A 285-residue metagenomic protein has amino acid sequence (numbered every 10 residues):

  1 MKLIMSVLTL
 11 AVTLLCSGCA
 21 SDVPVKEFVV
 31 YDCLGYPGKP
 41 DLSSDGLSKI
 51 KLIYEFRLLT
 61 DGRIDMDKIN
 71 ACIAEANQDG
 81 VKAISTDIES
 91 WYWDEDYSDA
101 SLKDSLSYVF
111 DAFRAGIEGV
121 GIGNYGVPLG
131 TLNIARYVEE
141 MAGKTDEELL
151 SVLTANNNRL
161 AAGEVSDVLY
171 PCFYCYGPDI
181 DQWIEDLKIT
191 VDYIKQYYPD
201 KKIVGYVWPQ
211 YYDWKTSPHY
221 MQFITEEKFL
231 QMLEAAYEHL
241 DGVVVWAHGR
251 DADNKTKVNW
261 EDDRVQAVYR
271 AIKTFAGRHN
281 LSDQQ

Functional and structural regions predicted by a protein language model:
L10-V23: Bacterial Sec-dependent signal peptides at the C-terminal "C-region" and cleavage site
S21-I64, R250: Boundary/entry segment of secreted carbohydrate-active catalytic domains
V25-V30, L47-I53, V81-S85, G119-G123 (+3 more regions): Structural preference for beta-strand elements that scaffold enzyme active sites
K26, V204-Q285: Substrate-binding cleft of secreted/luminal carbohydrate-active enzymes
V30-C33, F110-A155, Y198-W214: Aromatic-lined carbohydrate-recognition surfaces of secreted/lumenal glycan-active proteins
G35, I88, S151-I184, W246-D251: Aromatic- and acid-rich polysaccharide-binding/catalytic face of secreted or lumenal carbohydrate-active enzymes
P37-D41, I64-I73, T145-L160, I184-I194 (+1 more regions): Alpha-helical scaffolding within the catalytic cores of extracellular/periplasmic polymer-degrading hydrolases
Y174-W214: Glycoside hydrolase catalytic-domain groove-lining segments
